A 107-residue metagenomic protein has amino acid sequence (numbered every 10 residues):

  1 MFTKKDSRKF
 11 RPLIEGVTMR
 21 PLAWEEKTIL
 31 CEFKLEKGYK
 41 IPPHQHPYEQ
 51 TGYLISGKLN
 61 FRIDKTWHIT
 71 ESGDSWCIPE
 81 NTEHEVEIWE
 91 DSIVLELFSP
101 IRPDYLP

Functional and structural regions predicted by a protein language model:
M1-K27, P107: A short, N-terminal "cap"/entry segment at the start of jelly-roll beta-barrel domains of the cupin/DSBH fold
C31, I63, L95, P103-P107: Anionic, Ser/Thr-rich low-complexity intrinsically disordered regions
C31-Q45: Conserved short histidine dyad/triad with adjacent acidic residue
Y48-L59, D64: Glycine- and acidic-residue-biased ligand/ion/polar-headgroup-sensing regions
I55-S56, E71-S72, E90: A cytosolic small-molecule/anion-sensing beta-strand core signal
K65-E80: Short acidic-glycine-tyrosine-enriched beta hairpin
E80-D104: Ligand-binding loop in jelly-roll beta-barrel domains
